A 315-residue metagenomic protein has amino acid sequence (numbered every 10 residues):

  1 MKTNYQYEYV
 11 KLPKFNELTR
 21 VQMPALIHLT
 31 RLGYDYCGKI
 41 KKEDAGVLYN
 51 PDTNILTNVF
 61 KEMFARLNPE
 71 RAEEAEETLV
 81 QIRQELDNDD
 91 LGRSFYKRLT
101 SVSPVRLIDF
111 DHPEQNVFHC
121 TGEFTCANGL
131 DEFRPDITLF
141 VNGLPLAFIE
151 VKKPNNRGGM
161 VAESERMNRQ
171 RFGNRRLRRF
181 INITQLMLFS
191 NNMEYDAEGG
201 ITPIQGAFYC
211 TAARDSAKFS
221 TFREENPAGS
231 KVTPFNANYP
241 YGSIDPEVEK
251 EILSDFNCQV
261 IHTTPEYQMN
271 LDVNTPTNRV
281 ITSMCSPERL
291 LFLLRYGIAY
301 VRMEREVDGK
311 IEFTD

Functional and structural regions predicted by a protein language model:
K2-D315: ATP-dependent helicase/translocase motor core
